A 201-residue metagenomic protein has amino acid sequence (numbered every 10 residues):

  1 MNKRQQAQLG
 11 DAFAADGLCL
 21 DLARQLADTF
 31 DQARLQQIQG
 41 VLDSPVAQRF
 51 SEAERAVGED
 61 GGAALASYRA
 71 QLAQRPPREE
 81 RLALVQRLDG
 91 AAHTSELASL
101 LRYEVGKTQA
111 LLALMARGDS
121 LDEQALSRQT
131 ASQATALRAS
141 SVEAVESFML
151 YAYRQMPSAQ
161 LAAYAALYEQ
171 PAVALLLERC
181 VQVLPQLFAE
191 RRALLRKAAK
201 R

Functional and structural regions predicted by a protein language model:
M1-G62, L195, R201: N-terminal Sec/ER secretory leader and immediately downstream segment of secreted/extracellular precursors
R4, G17, D21, Q25 (+10 more regions): Extracytoplasmic/secreted proteins, especially bacterial periplasmic and envelope-associated proteins
A7-F13, L22-L26, Q37, L72-R75 (+6 more regions): Second-shell loop/turn segments in exported
A12-G17, T29-Q32, P45, E79-L82 (+5 more regions): Soluble non-cytosolic domains of exported or imported proteins
L26, R34-Q39, F50-E54, S99-Y103 (+2 more regions): Surface-exposed patches in mature extracellular/periplasmic domains of secreted proteins
A53, G58-A66, A70-A73, P77-R78 (+2 more regions): Outer-membrane beta-barrel domain signature
E59-R154: Extended amphipathic alpha-helical interaction segments
R138-R201: A cross-kingdom marker for long, charged
